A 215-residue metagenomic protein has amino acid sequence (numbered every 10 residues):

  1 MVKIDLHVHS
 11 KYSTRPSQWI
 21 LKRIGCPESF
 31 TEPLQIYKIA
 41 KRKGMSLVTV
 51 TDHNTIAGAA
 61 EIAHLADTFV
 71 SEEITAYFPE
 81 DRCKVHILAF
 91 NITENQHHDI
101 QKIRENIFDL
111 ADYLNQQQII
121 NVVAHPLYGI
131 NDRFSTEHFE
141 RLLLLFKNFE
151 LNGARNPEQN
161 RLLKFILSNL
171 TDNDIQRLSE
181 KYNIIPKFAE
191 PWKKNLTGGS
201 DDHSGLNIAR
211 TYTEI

Functional and structural regions predicted by a protein language model:
M1-C83, L206: An N-terminally biased module of ancient metal coordination in phosphate/nucleic-acid-related enzymes
K3-P27, E94-T211: Domain-core and long-helix interface of multi-subunit machines
L65-S71, F146-N148, E214-I215: Active-site regions of enzymes building and remodeling cell-envelope glycoconjugates
Y77, L88-F90, E150-N152, E214: Residues in well-ordered beta-strands of folded domains
R82-H97: A basic- and aromatic-enriched beta-loop-alpha substructure that forms the phosphate/nucleotide- and DNA/RNA-contacting
